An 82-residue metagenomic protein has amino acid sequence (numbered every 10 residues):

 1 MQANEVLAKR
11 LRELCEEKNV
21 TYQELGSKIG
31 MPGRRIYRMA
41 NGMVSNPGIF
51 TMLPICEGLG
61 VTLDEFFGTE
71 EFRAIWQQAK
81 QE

Functional and structural regions predicted by a protein language model:
M1-V20: A short, Lys/Arg-rich alpha-helix, primarily the initiator
R12, Q23, L53: Residues within the helices of the helix-turn-helix
C15, G26, C56: The alpha-helix within a helix-turn-helix
G30-N46: Recognition helix of helix-turn-helix/homeodomain-like DNA-binding domains that insert into the DNA major groove
R38, F67-E82: Short, charged recognition helix plus adjacent turn of helix-turn-helix-like nucleic-acid-binding domains
M43-E57: Short, basic-rich loop-to-helix N-cap that marks the start of a DNA-contacting helix
